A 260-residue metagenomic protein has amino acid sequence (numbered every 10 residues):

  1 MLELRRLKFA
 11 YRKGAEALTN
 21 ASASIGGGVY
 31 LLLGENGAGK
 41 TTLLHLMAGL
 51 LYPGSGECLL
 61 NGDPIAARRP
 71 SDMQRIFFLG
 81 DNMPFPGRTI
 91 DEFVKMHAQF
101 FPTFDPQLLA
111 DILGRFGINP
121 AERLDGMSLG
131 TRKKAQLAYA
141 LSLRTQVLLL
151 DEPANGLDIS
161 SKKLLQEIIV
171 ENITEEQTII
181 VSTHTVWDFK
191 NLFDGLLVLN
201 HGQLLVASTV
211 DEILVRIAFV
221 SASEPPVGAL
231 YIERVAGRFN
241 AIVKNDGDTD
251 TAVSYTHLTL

Functional and structural regions predicted by a protein language model:
M1-N20, I25-G26, L31: A short, flexible loop at the N-terminus of ABC-type nucleotide-binding domains that lies
L33-E35: The feature captures the beta-strand-to-loop junction immediately N-terminal to the Walker
A48: Helix-to-loop junction immediately C-terminal to a conserved catalytic motif
G56-A67, S71-D72: Conserved ABC transporter NBD signature motif
F78-A135: ABC-family P-loop ATPase nucleotide-binding domains
L148-E152: Catalytic Walker B motif of ABC-type/P-loop ATPase nucleotide-binding domains
L164-I180, H184-V243: ABC transporter nucleotide-binding domain
T256-L260: Conserved small/polar residues in nucleotide/adenosyl-binding loops
